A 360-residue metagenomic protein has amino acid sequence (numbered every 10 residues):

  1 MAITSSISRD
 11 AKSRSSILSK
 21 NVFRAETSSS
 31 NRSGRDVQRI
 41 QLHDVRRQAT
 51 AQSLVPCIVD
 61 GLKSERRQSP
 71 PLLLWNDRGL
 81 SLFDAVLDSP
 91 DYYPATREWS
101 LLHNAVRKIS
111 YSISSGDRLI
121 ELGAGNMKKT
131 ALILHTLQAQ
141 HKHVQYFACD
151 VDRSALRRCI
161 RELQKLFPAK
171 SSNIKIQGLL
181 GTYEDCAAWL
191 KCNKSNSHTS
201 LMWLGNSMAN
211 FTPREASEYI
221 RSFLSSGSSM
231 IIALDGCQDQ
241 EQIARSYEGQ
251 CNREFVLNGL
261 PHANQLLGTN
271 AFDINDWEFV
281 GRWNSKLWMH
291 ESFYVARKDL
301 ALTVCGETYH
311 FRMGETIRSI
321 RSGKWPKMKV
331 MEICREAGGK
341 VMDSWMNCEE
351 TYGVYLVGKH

Functional and structural regions predicted by a protein language model:
A2-L73: N-terminal auxiliary segments of SAM/dcSAM-dependent transferases
R66-Y111: Class I SAM-dependent methyltransferase Rossmann-like catalytic core, especially the SAM/SAH-binding loop
G116-G125: Conserved class I S-adenosyl-L-methionine
M127-A131: Glycine-rich SAM-binding Motif I of class I
T136-D185: Class I SAM-dependent methyltransferase SAM/SAH-binding core
A209-S226: A short, conserved alpha-helix within the catalytic core of class I
S226-D239: Conserved beta-strand signature within the Rossmann-like core of class I S-adenosyl-L-methionine
Q242-A337: Substrate-binding/catalytic lobe of Class I Rossmann-like enzymes that use SAM or dcSAM, i.e., the mid-to-C-terminal
